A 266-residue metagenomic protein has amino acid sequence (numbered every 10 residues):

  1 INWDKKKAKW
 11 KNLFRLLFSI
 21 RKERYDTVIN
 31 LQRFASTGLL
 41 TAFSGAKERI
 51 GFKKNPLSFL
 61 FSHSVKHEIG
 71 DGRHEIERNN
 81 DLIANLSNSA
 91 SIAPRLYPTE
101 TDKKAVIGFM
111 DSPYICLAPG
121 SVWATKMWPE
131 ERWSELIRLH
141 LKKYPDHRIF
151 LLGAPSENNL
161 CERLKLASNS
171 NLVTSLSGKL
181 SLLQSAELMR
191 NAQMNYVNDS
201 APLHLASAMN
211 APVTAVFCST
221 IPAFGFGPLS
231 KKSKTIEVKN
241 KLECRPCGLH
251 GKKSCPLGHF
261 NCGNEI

Functional and structural regions predicted by a protein language model:
I1-I266: Catalytic machinery of carbohydrate-active enzymes, primarily nucleotide-sugar-dependent glycosyltransferases
